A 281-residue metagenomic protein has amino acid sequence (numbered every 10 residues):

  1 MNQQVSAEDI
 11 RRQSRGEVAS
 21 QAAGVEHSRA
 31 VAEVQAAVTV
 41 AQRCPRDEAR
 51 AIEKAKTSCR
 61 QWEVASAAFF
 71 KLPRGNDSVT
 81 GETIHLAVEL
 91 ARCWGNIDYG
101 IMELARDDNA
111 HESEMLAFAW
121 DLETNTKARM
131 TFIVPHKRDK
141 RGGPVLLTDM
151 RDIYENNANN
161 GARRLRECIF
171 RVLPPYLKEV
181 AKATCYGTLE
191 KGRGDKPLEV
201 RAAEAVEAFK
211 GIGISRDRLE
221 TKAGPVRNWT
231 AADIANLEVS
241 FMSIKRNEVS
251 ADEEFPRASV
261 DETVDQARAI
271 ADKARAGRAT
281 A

Functional and structural regions predicted by a protein language model:
N2-D265, A279-T280: Polyanion-binding surfaces on beta-sheet-dominated domains and ring/shell assemblies
A267-A281: Extended acidic low-complexity intrinsically disordered regions
